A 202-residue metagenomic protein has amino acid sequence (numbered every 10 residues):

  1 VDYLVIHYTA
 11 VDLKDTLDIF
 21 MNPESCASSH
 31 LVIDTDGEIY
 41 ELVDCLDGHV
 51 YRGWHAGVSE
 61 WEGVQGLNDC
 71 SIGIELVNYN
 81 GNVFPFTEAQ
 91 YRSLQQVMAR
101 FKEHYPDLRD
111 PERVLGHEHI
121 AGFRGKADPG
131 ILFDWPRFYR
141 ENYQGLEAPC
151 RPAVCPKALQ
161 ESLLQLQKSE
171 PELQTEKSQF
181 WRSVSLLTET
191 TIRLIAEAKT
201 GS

Functional and structural regions predicted by a protein language model:
D2-L108: Active-site-adjacent loop/helix surface patches within enzyme catalytic domains that shape the substrate-binding cleft
N80-S202: Basic/polar, cationic surfaces and motifs that engage anionic cell-wall and phosphate/carboxylate ligands
